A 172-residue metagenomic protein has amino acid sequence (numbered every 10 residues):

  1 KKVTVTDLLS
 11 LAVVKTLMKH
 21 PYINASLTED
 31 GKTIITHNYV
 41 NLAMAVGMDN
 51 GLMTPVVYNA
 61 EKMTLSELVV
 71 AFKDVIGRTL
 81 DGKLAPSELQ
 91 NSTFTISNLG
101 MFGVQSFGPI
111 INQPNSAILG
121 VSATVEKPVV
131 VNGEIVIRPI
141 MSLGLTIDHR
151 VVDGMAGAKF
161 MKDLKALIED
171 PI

Functional and structural regions predicted by a protein language model:
K1-I172: C-terminal catalytic/motor cores of large multi-domain enzyme assemblies
